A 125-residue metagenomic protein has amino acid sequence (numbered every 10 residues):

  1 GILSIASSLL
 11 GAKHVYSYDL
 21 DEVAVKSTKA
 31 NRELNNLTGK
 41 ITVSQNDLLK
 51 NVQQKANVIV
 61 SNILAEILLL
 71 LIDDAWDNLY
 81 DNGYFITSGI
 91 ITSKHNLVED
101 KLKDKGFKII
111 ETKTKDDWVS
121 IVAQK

Functional and structural regions predicted by a protein language model:
G1-L48, V52: Conserved SAM/SAH cofactor-binding pocket of Class I
H14-V15, F85-I86, I109: A short hydrophobic/small-residue beta-strand
V23-S27, I67, K94: Conserved short alpha-helix immediately C-terminal to the canonical SAM/SAH-binding motif I of Rossmann-like
T28, L64, L102: Residue-level signal for inorganic ion chemistry
V58-S61: Hydrophobic beta-strand segment of the Class I
L69-Y84, E99: A short glycine-rich, Lys/Arg-flanked "PGG" loop and its adjoining helix->strand segment in the class I
T87-T92: Short strand-turn motif at the edge of the Rossmann-like AdoMet-binding core
F107-K125: Core SAM-dependent methyltransferase catalytic element
